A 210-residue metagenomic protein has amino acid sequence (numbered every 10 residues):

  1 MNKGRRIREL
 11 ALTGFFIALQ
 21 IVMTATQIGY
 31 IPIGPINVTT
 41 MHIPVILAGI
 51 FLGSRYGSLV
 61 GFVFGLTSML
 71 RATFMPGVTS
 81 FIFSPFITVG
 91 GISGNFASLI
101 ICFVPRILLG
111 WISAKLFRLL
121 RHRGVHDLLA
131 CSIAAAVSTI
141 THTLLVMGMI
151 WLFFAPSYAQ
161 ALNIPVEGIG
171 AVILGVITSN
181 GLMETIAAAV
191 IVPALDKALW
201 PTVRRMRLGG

Functional and structural regions predicted by a protein language model:
M1-G210: Loop-helix junctions at membrane interfaces
